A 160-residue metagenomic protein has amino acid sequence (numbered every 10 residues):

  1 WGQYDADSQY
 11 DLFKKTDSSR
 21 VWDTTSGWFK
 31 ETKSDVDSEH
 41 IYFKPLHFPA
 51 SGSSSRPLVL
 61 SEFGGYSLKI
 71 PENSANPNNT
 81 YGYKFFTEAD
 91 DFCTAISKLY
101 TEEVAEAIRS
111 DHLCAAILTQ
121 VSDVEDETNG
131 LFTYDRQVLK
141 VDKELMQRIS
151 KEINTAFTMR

Functional and structural regions predicted by a protein language model:
W1-Q137: Substrate-binding/catalytic cleft of secreted carbohydrate-active enzymes, primarily glycoside hydrolases
G130-R160: Catalytic cores of secreted or luminal carbohydrate-active enzymes
